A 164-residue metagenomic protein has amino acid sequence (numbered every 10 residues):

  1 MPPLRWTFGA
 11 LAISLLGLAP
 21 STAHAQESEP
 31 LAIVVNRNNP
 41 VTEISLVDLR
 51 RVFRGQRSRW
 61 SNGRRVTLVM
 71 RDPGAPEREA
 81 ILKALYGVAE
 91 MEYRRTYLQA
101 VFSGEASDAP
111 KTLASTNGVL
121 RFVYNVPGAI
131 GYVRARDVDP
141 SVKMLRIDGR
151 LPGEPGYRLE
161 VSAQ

Functional and structural regions predicted by a protein language model:
M1-L4: N-terminal secretory signal peptides that target proteins for export/translocation
T7-L18: Bacterial N-terminal signal peptides
P20-A25: Sec/Tat signal peptide C-region and signal peptidase I cleavage site
Q26-Q164: Exported/periplasmic ABC-transporter solute-binding proteins
